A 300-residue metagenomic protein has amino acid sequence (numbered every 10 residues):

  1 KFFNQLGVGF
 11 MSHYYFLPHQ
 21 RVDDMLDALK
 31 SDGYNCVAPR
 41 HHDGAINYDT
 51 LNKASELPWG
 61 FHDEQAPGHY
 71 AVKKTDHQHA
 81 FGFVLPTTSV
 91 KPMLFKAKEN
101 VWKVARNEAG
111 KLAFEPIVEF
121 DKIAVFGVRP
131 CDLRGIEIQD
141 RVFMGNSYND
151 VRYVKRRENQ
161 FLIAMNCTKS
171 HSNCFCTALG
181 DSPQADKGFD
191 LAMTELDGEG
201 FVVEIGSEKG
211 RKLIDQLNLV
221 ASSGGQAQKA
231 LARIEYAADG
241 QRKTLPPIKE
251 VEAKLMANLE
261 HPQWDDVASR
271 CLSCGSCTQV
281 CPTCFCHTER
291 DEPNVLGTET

Functional and structural regions predicted by a protein language model:
K1-F10: Short, Lys/Arg-enriched N-terminal segments with co-localized hydrophobic residues within the first ~10-30 amino acids
F10-M256, H261-W264, A268, P282 (+2 more regions): Iron-sulfur-associated redox domains of electron-transfer enzymes in respiratory and anaerobic energy metabolism
A268-T278: Extended amphipathic alpha-helical segments enriched in small hydrophobics
R290-T300: Extended hydrophobic/aromatic segments used for targeting, binding, or gating
